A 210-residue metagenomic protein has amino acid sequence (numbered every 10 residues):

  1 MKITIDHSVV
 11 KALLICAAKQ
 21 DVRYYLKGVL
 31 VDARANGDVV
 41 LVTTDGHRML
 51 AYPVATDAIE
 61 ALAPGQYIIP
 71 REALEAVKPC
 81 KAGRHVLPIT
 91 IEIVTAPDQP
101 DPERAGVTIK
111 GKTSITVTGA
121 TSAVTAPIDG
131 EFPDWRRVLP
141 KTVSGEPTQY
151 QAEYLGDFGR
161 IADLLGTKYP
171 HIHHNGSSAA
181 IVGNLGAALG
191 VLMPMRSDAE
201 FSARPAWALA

Functional and structural regions predicted by a protein language model:
M1-A210: DNA polymerase processivity clamps
